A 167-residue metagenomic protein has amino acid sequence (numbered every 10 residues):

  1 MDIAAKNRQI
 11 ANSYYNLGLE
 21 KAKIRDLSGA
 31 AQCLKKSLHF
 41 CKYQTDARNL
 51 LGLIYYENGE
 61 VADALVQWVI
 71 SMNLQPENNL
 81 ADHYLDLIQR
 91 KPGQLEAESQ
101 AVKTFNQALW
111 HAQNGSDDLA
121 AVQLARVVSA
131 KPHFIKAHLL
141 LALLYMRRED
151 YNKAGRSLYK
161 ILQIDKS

Functional and structural regions predicted by a protein language model:
M1-S13, Q89-K103: TPR-adjacent "capping" and linker segments in tetratricopeptide-repeat scaffold/adaptor proteins
A5, L38-H39, I70-N73, V128-S129 (+1 more regions): Conserved structural position within tetratricopeptide repeats
K23, E57, R90-Q94, Q113 (+1 more regions): Register position in tetratricopeptide repeats
